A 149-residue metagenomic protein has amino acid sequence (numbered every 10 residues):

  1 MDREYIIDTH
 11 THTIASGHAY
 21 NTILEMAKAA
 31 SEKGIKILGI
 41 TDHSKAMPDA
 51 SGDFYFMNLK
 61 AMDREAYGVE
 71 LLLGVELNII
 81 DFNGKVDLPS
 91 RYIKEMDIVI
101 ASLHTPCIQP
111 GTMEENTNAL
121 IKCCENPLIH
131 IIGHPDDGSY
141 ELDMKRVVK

Functional and structural regions predicted by a protein language model:
D2, S44, D49-K149: Extended substrate/RNA-proximal surfaces in nucleic-acid metabolism proteins
R3-I6, I23, L38, D42 (+1 more regions): Extreme N-terminal leader/targeting regions
I6-S16, I40-H43, I132-P135: Histidine-centered catalytic micro-motifs
H18-T22: Glycine-rich anion/phosphate-binding loops
L24-L38, N58-M62: Alpha-helical scaffold segments that flank or form the walls of functional sites
